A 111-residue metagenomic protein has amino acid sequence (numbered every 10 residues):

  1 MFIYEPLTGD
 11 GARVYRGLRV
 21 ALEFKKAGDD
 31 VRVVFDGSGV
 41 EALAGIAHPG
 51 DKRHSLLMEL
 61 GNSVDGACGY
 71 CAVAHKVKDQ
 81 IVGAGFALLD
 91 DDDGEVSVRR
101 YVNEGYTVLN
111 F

Functional and structural regions predicted by a protein language model:
M1-I3, V31-R32, V64-G66, T107-V108: Structural motif
M1-Y15, V40-I46: Short, glycine-rich nucleotide/cofactor-binding loops
R13-A27: Histidine-anchored nucleotide/phosphate-binding helix
V20-E23, L57, Q80, R100-Y101: Hydrophobic/aromatic ligand-binding patch that stacks against planar heteroaromatic rings of cofactors or nucleotides
A21, V31-G37, D65-C71: Short internal beta-strands
L43-G50, Q80: Glycine-rich loop at the start of a catalytic domain that most often binds anionic cofactors/ligands
P49-V77: A glycine-rich helix N-cap at a beta->alpha junction
D79-F111: C-terminal structural segments of small proteins and small subunits
